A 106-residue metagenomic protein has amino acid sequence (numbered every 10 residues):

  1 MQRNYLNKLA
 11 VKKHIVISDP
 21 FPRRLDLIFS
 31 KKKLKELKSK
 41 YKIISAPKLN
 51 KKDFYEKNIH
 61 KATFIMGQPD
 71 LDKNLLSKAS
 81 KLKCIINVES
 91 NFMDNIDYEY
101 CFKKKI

Functional and structural regions predicted by a protein language model:
M1-A62: N-terminal glycine-/charge-rich "phosphate-binding" loop or analogous flexible N-terminal tail
T63-I106: Phosphate/diphosphate ligand-binding glycine-rich loop within oxidoreductases
